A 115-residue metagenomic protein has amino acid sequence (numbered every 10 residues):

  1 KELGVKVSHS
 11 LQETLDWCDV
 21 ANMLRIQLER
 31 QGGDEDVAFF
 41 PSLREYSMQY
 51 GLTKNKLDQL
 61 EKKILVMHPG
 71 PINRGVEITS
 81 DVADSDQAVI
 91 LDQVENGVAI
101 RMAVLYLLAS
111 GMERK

Functional and structural regions predicted by a protein language model:
K1-E2, L105: A contiguous, well-structured "functional interface" segment within a domain
E2-D81: Rossmann-like adenosine-cofactor binding region
L60-K115: Adenosine-phosphate binding glycine-rich loop
